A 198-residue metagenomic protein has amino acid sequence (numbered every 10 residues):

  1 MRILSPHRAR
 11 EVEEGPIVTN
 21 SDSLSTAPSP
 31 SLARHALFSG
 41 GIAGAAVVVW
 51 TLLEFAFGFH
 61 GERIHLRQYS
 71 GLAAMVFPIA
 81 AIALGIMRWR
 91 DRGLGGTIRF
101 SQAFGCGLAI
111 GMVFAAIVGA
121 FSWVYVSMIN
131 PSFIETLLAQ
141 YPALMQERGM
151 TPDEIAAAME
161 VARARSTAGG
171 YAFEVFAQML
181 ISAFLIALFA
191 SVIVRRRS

Functional and structural regions predicted by a protein language model:
R2-I3, E13-I86: Transmembrane alpha-helical insertion/packing segments
R34, F38-I42, Q102-F114: Alpha-helical transmembrane segments of multi-pass membrane proteins
A46-W50, E54, F77-I82, F114-V118 (+4 more regions): Alpha-helical transmembrane segments of multipass membrane proteins
G85-S101: Membrane-helix interface/capping segments
G96-G105, M179-S198: Cytoplasmic juxtamembrane regions at transmembrane-helix boundaries
A120-R148: Functional transmembrane-helix hotspots
A143-T167: Short membrane-interface loop/juxtamembrane segments of multi-pass integral membrane proteins
V161-I181: Individual transmembrane alpha-helix segments
